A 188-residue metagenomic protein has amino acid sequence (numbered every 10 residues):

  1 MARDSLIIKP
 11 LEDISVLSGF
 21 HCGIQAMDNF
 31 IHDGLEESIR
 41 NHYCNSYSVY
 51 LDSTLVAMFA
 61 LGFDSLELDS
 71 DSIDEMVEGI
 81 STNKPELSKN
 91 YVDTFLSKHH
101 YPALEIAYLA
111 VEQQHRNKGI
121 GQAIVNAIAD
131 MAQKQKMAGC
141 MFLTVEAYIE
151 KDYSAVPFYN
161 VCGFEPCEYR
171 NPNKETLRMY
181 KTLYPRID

Functional and structural regions predicted by a protein language model:
M1-E37, N41, S46-S48: Short amphipathic alpha-helix that is part of the acyltransferase structural core
C44-G62: Conserved beta-hairpin
F63-Y108: Conserved acyl-donor/pantetheine-binding loop and adjacent beta-alpha core of acyl/acetyltransferases and related
H99, E112-A123, K151-S154: Conserved glycine-rich acetyl-CoA-binding loop
N117-M131, V161: Conserved acetyl-CoA-binding loop-helix of GNAT-fold acetyltransferases
V125, A132-A147: Conserved GNAT acetyl-CoA-binding A-motif
V125, K151-A155, Y169-M179: Short glycine/proline-centered loop/turn elements that form peptide/ligand docking sites
A138-C140, A147-Y169: Conserved active-site alpha-helix within GNAT-family acetyltransferase domains
